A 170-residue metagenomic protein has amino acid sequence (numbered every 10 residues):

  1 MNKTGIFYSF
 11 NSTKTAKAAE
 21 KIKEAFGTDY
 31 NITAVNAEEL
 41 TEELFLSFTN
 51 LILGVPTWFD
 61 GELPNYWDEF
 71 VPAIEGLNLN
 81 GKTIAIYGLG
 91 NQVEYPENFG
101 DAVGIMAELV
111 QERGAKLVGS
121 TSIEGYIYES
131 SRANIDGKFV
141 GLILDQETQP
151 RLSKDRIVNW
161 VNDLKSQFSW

Functional and structural regions predicted by a protein language model:
K3, K17, D29, S47-W170: FMN-binding flavodoxin-like domain, especially the glycine-rich phosphate-binding loop
K3-A25: N-terminal beta1-alpha1 ligand-phosphate binding loop
F7, V35, Y87: The conserved SAM/SAH-binding core of class I Rossmann-like methyltransferase domains, concentrating on the hydrophobic
S9-S12, E39, T57: Short, surface-exposed acidic/glycine-rich loop or hinge patches that mediate macromolecular interfaces
D29-T41: A short beta-strand-loop structural module common to alpha/beta enzyme folds
